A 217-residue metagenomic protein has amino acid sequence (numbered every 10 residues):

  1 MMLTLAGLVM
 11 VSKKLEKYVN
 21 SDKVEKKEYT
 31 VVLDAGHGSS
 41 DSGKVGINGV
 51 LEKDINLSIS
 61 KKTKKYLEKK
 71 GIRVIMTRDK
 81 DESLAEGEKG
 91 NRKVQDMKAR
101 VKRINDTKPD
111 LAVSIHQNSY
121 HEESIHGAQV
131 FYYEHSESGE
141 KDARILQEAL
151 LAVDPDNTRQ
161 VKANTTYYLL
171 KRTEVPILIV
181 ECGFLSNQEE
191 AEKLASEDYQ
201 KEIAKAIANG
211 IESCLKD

Functional and structural regions predicted by a protein language model:
M1-S12: Hydrophobic membrane-insertion alpha-helices, especially the h-region of bacterial N-terminal signal peptides
L15-E16, K93-Q95, R159-N164: Short gly/ser/thr-rich secondary-structure transition/capping motifs
K17-V31, S39-A128, Y132-R144: Catalytic-core regions of hydrolytic enzymes
D34-A35, C182: Hydrophobic/aromatic residues positioned on beta-strands within the core alpha/beta folds
H121, T158-D217: Active-site-adjacent mobile loop/cap segments within catalytic or ligand-binding domains
G139-Q160: Active-site-adjacent substrate-binding region of metalloamidase/peptidase-like peptide-processing proteins
